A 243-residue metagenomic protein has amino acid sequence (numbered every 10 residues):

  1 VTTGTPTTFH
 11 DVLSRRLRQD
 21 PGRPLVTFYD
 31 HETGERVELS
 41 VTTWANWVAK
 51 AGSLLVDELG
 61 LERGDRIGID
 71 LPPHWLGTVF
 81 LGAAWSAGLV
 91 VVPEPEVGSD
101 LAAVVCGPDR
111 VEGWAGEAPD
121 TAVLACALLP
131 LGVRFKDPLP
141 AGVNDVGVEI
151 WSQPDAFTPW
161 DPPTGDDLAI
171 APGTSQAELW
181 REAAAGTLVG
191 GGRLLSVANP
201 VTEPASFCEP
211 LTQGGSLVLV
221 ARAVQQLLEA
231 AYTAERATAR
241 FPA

Functional and structural regions predicted by a protein language model:
V1-G4, S86-T164, V220-A243: Structural core segment of the AMP-binding/adenylate-forming
G4-V26: A short N-terminal helical cap/helix-turn-helix that marks the beginning of AMP-binding/adenylate-forming
T27-G60, P162-L188: Conserved AMP-binding/adenylate-forming core of the ANL superfamily
I67: Gly/Thr-rich phosphate-binding loop signature of adenosyl cofactor/nucleotide-binding cores
L71-H74, S196-V201, L211-G214: Conserved AMP-binding
A83-A87, E203-V218: Conserved short alpha-helical elements in the N-terminal third of ANL/AMP-binding
